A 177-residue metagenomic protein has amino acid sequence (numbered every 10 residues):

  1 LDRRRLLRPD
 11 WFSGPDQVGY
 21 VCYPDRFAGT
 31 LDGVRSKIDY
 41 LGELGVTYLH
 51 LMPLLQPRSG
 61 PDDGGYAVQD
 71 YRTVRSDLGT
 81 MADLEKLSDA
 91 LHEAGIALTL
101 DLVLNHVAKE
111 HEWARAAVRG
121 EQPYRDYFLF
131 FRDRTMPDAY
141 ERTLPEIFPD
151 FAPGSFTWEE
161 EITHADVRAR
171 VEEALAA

Functional and structural regions predicted by a protein language model:
D2-V18, Y23, D77, A94 (+1 more regions): Alpha-amylase-like alpha-glycosidases and glucanotransferases acting on alpha-linked glucans and related
V18-C22, L49-L51, L98-L100: Hydrophobic faces of well-ordered beta-strands that scaffold small-molecule active sites in alpha/beta enzyme cores
P24-R26, G33, T73: Short glycine-centered, acidic/aromatic-flanked micro-motifs in structured strand/loop junctions that mark active-site
G29, G42-K86, I96, L104-E110: Aromatic-lined carbohydrate-binding/catalytic grooves of carbohydrate-active enzymes
T30-Y40: Short, acidic/polar
S36, Y66-L91, A165, A169 (+1 more regions): Chitinase-like catalytic core of GlcNAc-active glycosidases
K37, G64-Y66, W113-R115: Short, glycine/charged-enriched secondary-structure capping and boundary segments
